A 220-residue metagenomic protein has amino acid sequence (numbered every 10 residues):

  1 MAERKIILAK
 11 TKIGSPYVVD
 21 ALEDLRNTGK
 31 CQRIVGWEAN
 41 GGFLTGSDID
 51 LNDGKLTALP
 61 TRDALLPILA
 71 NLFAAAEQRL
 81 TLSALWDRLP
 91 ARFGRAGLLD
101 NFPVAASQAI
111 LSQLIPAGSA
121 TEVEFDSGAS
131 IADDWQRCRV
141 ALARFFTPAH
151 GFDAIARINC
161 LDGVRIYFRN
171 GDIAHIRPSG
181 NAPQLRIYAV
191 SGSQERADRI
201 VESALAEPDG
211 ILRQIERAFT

Functional and structural regions predicted by a protein language model:
M1-G180, Q184-Y188, E195-E202, P208-T220: Phosphate-binding and adjacent anionic-ligand microenvironments
